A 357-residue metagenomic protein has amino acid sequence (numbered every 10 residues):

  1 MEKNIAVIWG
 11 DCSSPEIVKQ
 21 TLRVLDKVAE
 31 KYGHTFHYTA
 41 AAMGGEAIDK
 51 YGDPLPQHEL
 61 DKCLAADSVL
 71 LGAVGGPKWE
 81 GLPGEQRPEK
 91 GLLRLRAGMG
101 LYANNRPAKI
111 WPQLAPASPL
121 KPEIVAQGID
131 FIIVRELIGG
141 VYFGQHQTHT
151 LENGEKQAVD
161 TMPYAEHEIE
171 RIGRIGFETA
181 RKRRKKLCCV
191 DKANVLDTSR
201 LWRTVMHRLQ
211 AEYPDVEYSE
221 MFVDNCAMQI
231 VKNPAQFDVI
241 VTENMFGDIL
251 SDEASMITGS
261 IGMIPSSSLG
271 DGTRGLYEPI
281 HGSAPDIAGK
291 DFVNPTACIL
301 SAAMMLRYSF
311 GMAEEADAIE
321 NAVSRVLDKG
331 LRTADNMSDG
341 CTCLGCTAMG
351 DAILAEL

Functional and structural regions predicted by a protein language model:
M1-I5: Extreme N-terminal starter segment of soluble prokaryotic enzymes
A6-R23, V28-A29, N153-D224, Q236: Glycine-rich phosphate/diphosphate-binding loop of Rossmann-like nucleotide-binding domains
D11-S14, D67, V134, G176 (+4 more regions): Buried hydrophobic positions in well-ordered alpha/beta secondary-structure cores of metabolic enzymes
D26, E30-H34, A65-S68, A97-N104 (+11 more regions): Generic secondary-structure signature for well-ordered alpha-helical cores
G33-Q57, M228-I230: N-terminal beta-loop-helix "entrance" segment that forms/cooperates in small-molecule cofactor or anionic ligand
G45-I48, V231-L331: Glycine-rich phosphate/nucleotide-binding loop
D49-V159, M245: N-terminal glycine-rich phosphate/adenylate-binding segment common to multiple enzyme folds
I138-G139, F143-R183, L187-C188, A193-V195 (+2 more regions): Glycine-rich phosphate/pyrophosphate-binding loop and the adjoining helix
